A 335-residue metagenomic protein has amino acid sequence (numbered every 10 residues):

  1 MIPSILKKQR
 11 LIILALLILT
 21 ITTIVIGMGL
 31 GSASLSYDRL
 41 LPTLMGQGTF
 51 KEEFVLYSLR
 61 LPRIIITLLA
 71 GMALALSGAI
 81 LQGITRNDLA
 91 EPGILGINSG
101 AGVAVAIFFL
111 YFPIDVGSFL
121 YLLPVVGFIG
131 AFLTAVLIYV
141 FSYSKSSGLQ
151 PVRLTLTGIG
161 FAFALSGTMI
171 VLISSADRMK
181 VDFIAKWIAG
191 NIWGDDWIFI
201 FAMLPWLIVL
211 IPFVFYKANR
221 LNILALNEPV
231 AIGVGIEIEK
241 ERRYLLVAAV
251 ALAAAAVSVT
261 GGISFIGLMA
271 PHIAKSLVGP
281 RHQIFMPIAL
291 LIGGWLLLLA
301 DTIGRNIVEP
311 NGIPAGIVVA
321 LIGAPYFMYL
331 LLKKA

Functional and structural regions predicted by a protein language model:
M1-A335: Alpha-helical transmembrane segments in inner-membrane proteins
